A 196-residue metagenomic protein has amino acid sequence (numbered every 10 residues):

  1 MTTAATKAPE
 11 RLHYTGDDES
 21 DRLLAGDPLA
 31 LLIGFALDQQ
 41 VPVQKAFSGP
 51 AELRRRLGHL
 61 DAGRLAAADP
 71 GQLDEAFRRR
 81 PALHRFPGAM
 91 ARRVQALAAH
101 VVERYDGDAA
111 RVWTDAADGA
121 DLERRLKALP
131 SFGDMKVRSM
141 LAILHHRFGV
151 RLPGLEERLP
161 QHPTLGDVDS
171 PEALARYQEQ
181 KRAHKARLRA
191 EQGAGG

Functional and structural regions predicted by a protein language model:
M1-D21, G26, G119-A128, D134-G196: C-terminal accessory module of base-excision DNA glycosylases/AP lyases that mediates lesion recognition and DNA
E19-A30, Q40-P42, H84-A89: Structural motif
L32-A36: Short, aromatic/basic-rich helix-turn unit that serves as a nucleic-acid recognition element
D38, Q95, A99-V102, H145-G149: Amphipathic alpha-helical core segments of compact helical bundles
F47-L53: Short Gly/aromatic-enriched secondary-structure transition segments
L53-A128: Alpha-helical ds-nucleic-acid-binding substructure associated with the helix-hairpin-helix region of base-excision DNA
